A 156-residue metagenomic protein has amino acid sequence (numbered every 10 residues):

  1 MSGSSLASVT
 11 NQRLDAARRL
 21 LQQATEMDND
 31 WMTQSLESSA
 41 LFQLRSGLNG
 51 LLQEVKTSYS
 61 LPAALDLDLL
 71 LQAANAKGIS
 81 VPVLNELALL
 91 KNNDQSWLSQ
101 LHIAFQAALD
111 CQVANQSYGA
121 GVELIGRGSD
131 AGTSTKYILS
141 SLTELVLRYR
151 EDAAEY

Functional and structural regions predicted by a protein language model:
M1-S35: Charged alpha-helical initiation segments
T10, T33, E37-A40, T135 (+1 more regions): Hydrophobic packing residues in well-ordered alpha-helices of helical domains and bundles
R13-Q23, Q43, G50, I138-S141 (+1 more regions): Amphipathic, well-ordered alpha-helical segments in soluble domains
L21-T25, V55, R150: A structural signal for long alpha-helical coiled-coils and helix-turn connectors that form the cytosolic signaling
M27-D30, Q53-L71: Short acidic alpha-helical/loop segments enriched in Asp/Glu that coordinate divalent cations
D30-E37, S80, G128: Alpha-helical rod/repeat scaffolding segments in eukaryotic adaptors/tethers and long-chain four-helix cytokines
L36-T57: Short, hydrophobic, well-ordered secondary-structure elements
L70-Y156: Acidic, Ser/Thr/Gly/Pro-rich intrinsically disordered interaction regions
